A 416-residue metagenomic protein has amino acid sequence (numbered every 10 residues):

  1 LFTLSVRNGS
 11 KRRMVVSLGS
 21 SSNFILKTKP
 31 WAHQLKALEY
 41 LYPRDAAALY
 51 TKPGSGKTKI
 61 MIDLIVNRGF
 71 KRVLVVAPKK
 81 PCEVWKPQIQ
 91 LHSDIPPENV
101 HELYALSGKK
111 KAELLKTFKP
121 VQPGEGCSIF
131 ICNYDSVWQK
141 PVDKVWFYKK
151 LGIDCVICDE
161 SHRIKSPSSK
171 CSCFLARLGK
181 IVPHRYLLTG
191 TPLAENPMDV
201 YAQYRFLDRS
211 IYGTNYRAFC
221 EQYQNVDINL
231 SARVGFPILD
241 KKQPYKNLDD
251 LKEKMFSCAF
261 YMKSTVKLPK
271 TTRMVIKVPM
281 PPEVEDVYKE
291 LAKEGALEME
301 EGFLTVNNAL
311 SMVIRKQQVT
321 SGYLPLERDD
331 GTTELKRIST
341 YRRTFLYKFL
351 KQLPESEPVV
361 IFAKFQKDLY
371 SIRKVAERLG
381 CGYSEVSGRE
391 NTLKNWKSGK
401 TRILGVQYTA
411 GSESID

Functional and structural regions predicted by a protein language model:
L1-A47, L91, E98-N99, C127-I129 (+2 more regions): Charged, low-complexity
G9-N23, T28, Y42-A46, K52-S55 (+4 more regions): Conserved Helicase C-terminal RecA-like lobe
P53-G54, V182-P197: Conserved helicase ATPase motor motifs in RecA-like P-loop NTPase domains
I60, F70-L91, A194, D199 (+1 more regions): Conserved Walker A/P-loop ATP-binding site and its immediately adjacent core in helicase/helicase-like ATPase domains
C82-G108, S210: Conserved helix-turn-beta segment of the N-terminal RecA-like "Helicase ATP-binding" lobe in SF1/SF2 helicases
K110-E125, I129, D135-G152: Conserved helix/coil segment N-terminal to the catalytic DExD/H
I131-S136, V145-K150, S169-P183, Y212-S356: Inter-lobe coupling linker of SF2 helicases/translocases
D159-E160: Walker B catalytic acidic pair
